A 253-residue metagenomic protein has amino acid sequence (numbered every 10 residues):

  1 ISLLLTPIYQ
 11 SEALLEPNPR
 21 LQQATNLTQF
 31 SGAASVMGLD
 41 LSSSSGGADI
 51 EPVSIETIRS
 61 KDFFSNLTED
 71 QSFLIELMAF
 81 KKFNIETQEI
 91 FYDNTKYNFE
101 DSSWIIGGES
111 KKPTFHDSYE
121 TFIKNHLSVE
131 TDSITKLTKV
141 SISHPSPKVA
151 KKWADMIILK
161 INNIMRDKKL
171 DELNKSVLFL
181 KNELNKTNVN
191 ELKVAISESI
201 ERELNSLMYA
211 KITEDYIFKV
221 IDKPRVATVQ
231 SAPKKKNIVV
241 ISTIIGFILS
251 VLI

Functional and structural regions predicted by a protein language model:
I1-N174, E191, A195-R202, M208-I253: Hydrophobic and amphipathic membrane-targeting/association helices
F179-N190: Short, low-order "capping/linker" segments at domain edges
